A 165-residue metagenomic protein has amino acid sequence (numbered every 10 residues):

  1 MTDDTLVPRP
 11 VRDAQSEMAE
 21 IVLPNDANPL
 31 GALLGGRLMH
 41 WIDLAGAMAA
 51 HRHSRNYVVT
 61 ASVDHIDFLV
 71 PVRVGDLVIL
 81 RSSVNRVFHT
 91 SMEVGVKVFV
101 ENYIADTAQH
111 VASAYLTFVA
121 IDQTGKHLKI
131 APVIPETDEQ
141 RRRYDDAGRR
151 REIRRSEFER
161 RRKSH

Functional and structural regions predicted by a protein language model:
M1-T2, W41: Intrinsically disordered, low-complexity regulatory regions of eukaryotic regulatory proteins
D3-M18, R73-L77, N85-H165: HotDog/MaoC-like acyl-thioester-processing domains
R12-D13, L33, L44-R81, N85-R86 (+2 more regions): Hydrophobic beta-strand-centered segment that forms part of the acyl-chain substrate-binding groove
E20-I21, D43: Amphipathic, well-packed alpha-helical segments that form the structural scaffold of globular domains
N25: Catalytic core of tubulin tyrosine ligase-like
P29-H40: Short, conserved micro-motifs enriched in small and acidic residues
M39-D43, H165: Well-ordered, non-transmembrane segments within structured domains
